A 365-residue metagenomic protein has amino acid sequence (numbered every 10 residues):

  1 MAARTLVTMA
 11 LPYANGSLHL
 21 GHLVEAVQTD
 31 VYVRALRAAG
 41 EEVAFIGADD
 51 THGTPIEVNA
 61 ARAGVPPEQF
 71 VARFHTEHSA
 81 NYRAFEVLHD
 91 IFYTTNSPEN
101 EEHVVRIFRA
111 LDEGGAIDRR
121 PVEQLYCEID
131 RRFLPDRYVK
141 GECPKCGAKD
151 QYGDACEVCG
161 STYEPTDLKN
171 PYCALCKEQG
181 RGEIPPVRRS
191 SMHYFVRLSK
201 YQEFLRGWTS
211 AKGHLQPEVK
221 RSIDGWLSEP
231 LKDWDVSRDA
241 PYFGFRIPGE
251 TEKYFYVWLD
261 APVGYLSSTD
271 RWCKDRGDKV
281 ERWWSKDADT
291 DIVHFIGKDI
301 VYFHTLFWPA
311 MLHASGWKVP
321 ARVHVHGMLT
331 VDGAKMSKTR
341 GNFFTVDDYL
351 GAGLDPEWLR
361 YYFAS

Functional and structural regions predicted by a protein language model:
A2-G47, E99-H103, C146, A155 (+1 more regions): Structured secondary-structure scaffolds
A2-R120, R131-R132, P144, H214: N-terminal Rossmann-like or analogous alpha/beta NTP/dinucleotide-binding catalytic cores that position adenine
G53, A84, R131, G153 (+2 more regions): Glycine-centered flexibility motif
G53, E77, T95, E128 (+4 more regions): Flexible domain-boundary/linker segments
A80-H89, Y126-L134, E157-P165, V257-W258 (+1 more regions): Hydrophobic transmembrane alpha-helix bundles
G115-Y194: Cys/His-rich short segments
